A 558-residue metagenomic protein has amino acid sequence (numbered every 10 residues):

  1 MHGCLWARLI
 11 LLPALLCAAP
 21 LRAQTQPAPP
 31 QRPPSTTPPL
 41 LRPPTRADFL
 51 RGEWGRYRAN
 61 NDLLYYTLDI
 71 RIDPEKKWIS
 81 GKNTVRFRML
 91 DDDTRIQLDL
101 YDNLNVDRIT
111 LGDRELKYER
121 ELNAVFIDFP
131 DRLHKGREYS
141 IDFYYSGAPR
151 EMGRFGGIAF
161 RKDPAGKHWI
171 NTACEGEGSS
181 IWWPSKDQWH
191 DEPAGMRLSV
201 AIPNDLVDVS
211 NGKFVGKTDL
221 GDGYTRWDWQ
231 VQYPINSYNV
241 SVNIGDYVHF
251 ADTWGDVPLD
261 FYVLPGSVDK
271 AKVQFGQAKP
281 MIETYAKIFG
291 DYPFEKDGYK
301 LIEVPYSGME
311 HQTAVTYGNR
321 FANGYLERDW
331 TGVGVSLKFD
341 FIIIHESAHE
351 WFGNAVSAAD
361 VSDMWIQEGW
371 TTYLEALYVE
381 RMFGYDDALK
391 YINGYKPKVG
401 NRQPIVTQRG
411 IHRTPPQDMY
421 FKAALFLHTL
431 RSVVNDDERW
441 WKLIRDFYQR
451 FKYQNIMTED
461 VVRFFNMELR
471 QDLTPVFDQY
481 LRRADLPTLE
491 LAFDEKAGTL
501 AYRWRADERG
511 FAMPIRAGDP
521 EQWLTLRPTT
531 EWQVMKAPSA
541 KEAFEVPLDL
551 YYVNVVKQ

Functional and structural regions predicted by a protein language model:
Q24-S80, D163-W169, T474-P475: N-terminal, polar/Ser/Thr-rich
G81, T172-E175, K186-I344: Hydrophobic helix-coil surface modules that form long, contiguous segments used for peptide/substrate interaction
K82-N103, P184-Q188, P193-P203, E459 (+1 more regions): Surface-exposed beta-strand/loop patches in extracellular or lumenal glycoproteins
I96, Y101-K162, D222-G223, Q533-S539: A surface-exposed beta-strand-loop module
N105-L111, L473-T474, L489, D494-L548: Beta-strand-rich binding/interaction modules
K135, Y144-R197, G245-T253, L550-Q558: Glycine/proline-rich low-complexity spacer/linker segments in large multi-domain proteins
Q232, M364, E368-T429, V433 (+1 more regions): Acidic/His/Gly-enriched intrinsically disordered linker/tail segments that often contain short helix/coil "MoRF-like"
P293, P416-L500: Amphipathic alpha-helical substructures
